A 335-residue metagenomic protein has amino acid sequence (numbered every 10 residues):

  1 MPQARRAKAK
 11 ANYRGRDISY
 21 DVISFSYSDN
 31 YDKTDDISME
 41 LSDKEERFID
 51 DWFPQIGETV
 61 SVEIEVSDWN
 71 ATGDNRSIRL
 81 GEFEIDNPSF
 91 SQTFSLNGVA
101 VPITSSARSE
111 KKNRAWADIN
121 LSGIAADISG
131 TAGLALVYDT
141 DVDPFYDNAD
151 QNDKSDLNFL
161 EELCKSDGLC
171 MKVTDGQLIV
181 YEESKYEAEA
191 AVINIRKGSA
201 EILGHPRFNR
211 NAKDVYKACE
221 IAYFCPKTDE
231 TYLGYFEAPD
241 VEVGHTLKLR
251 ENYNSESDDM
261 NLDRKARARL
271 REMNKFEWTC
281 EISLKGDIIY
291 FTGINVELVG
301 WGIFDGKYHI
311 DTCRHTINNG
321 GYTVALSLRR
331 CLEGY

Functional and structural regions predicted by a protein language model:
M1, D68-N70, E189-R207, N211-V215 (+1 more regions): Compositionally biased, intrinsically disordered low-complexity segments enriched in polar/Pro/Gly and often Gln
M1-S105: Assembly/oligomerization scaffold segments
S24-Q55, I202-Y335: An acidic/polar, Gly/Ser/Thr-rich interaction patch typically located in mid-to-C-terminal regions of proteins
I37-E40, K112-V137, Q151-T174, I221 (+1 more regions): Amphipathic, non-transmembrane alpha-helical segments in extracytoplasmic/periplasmic proteins
I64-V66, E182, G300: Conserved "cap/hinge" positions at secondary-structure junctions
D74-Q92, R114, S184-E187, H309-Y322: Short, compositionally biased
T93-L96, A100-S105, T140-H205: Short beta-strand-centered interaction patches in the first periplasmic/extracellular domains of large envelope
